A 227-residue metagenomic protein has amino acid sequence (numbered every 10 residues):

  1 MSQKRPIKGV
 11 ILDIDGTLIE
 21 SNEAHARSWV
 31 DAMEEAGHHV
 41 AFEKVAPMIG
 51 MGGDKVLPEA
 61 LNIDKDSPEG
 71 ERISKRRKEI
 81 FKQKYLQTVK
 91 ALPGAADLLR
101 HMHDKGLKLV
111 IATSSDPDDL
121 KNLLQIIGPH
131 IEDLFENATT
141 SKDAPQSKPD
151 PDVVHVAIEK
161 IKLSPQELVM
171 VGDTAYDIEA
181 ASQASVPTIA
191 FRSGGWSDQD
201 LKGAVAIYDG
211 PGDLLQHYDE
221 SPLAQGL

Functional and structural regions predicted by a protein language model:
M1-K8, P68, R100, D116-L227: Asp-based, Mg2+/Mn2+-dependent phosphohydrolase catalytic module
Q3-K105: N-terminal helical cap/lid subdomain that shapes the substrate entry/recognition surface in HAD-like hydrolases
T17, T113-S115: Conserved phosphate-coupling serine/threonine residues in phosphotransfer and NTP-handling enzymes
H39, K108, P187: Residue-level detector of anion-binding/catalytic polar loops
M51-G52, K105-G106, G203-A204, G210: Structured helix-beta-strand junction loops
A91, A112, Q146: Residue-level marker of regulatory loop/turn positions in helix-turn-helix DNA-binding domains and in histidine
